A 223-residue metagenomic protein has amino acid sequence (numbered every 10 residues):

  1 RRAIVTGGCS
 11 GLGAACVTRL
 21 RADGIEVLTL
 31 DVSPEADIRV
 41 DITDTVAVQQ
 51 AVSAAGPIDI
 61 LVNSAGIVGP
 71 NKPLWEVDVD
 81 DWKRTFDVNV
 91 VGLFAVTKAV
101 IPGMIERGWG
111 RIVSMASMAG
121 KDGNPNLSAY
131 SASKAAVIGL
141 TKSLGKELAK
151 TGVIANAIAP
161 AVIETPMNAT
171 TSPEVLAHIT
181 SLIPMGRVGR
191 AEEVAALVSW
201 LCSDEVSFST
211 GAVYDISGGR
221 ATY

Functional and structural regions predicted by a protein language model:
N71, D122, L182, S199 (+1 more regions): Short C-terminal tail/terminal secondary-structure segment of NAD(P)H-dependent dehydrogenase/reductase domains
K72-L74, D81-K83, V175, I179: Substrate-binding pocket helix/loop in short-chain dehydrogenase/reductase
W75, D122-S128, K150-T151, G186 (+1 more regions): Active-site loop immediately N-terminal to the catalytic Tyr-X3-Lys motif of short-chain dehydrogenase/reductase
T97, S133, T141: Active-site helix of classical SDR
P102, K146-K150: Alpha-helical segment proximal to the catalytic Tyr-Lys
S117: Residue(s) in the substrate-gating loop at a strand-loop-helix junction that position the organic substrate next
A149, I154, S209-G211: Short, small/polar-rich loop/turn modules that mediate ligand/substrate recognition or access, typified
